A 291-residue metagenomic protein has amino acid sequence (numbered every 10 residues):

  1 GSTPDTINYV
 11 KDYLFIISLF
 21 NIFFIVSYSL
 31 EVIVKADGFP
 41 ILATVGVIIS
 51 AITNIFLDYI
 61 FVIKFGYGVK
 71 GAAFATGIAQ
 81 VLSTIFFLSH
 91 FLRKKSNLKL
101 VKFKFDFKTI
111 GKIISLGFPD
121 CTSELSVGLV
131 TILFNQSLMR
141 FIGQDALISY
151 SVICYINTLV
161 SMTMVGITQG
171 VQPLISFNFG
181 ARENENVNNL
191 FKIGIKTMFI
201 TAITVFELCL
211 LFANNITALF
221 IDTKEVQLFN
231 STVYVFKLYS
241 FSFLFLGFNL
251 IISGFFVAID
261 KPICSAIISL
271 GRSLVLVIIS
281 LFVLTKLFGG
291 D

Functional and structural regions predicted by a protein language model:
G1-I22, K64-F118, I175-S242, L284-D291: Short alpha-helical transmembrane segments in multi-pass integral membrane proteins
T3, F39-P40, G68, G143 (+2 more regions): Short loop-to-helix capping motifs
V10, L19, V34, F39 (+15 more regions): Hydrophobic/aromatic residues within transmembrane alpha-helices of membrane transport systems, especially the TMDs
I16, S27, S50, A79-S83 (+4 more regions): Transmembrane helical elements of multi-pass membrane transporters/channels
I16-K35, A43-N54, A72-F87, V165-T168 (+2 more regions): Short runs within selected transmembrane alpha-helices of multi-pass transporters and secretion channels
I22, V26, I48-F56, I60 (+10 more regions): Generic alpha-helical transmembrane segments of integral inner-membrane proteins, especially permease/transport modules
F24-A43, S149-E207, L211-A213, L246-S265: Small-residue-rich hydrophobic transmembrane alpha-helices
V32, D58, V62, F87-F91 (+6 more regions): Structural signal for membrane-spanning alpha-helices in multi-pass inner-membrane proteins, emphasizing helix cores
